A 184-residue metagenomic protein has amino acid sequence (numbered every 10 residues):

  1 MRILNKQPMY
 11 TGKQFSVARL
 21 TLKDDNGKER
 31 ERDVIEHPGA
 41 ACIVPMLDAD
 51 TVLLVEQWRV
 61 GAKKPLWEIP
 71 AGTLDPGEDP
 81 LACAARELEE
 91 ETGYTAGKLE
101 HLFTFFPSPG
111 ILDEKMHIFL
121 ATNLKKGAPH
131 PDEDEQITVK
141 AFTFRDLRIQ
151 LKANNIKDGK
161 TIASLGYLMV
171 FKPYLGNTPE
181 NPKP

Functional and structural regions predicted by a protein language model:
R2-M9: Short amphipathic beta-strand and strand-loop transition segments with alternating hydrophobic
M9-C42, D48: Acidic, metal-coordinating catalytic segment for phosphate/diphosphate chemistry, firing primarily on the Nudix
R30, G39-C42, L47, T73-G159: Unchanged
A40-K64, E68: A glycine-rich, hydrophobic loop/mini-helix early in the fold
T51, K125-G127, L175: Short helix-loop capping/hinge motifs at secondary-structure junctions, enriched in acidic/polar residues
Q150, N155-P184: Long hydrophobic alpha-helical segments typical of transmembrane helices together with their membrane-interfacial
